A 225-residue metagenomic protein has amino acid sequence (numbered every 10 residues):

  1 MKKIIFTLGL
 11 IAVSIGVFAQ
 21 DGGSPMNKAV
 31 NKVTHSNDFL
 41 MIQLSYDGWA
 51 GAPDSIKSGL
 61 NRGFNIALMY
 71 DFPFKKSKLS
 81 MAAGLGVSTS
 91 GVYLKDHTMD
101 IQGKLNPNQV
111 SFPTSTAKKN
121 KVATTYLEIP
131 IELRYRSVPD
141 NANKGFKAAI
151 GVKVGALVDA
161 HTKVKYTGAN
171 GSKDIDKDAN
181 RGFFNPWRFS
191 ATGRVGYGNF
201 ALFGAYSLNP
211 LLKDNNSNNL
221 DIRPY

Functional and structural regions predicted by a protein language model:
M1-M26: Bacterial Sec-dependent N-terminal signal peptides
Q20-D71: Short glycine/proline- and aromatic-enriched beta-strand/turn motifs that initiate or cap beta-hairpins
D21-D38, P73-S80, V138-F146, H161: Short loop/turn motifs that connect adjacent beta-strands in outer-membrane beta-barrel proteins
L44-A50, L85-Y93, S137, V152-A160 (+2 more regions): Transmembrane beta-strands of outer-membrane beta-barrel pores
A52-G59, V92-T124, L157-A169, K173-S190: Extracellular/periplasm-exposed beta-strand and loop segments of Gram-negative cell-envelope proteins, dominated by
N61-A67, T124-P130, P186-S190, D221-Y225: Transmembrane beta-barrel architecture of outer-membrane proteins
I66-F72, L85-V87, I129-Y135, I150-V154 (+2 more regions): Residues on the lipid-exposed face of transmembrane beta-strands in outer-membrane beta-barrel proteins
D178-Y225: Predominantly the C-terminal beta-signal and adjacent terminal strand-loop region of outer-membrane beta-barrel
